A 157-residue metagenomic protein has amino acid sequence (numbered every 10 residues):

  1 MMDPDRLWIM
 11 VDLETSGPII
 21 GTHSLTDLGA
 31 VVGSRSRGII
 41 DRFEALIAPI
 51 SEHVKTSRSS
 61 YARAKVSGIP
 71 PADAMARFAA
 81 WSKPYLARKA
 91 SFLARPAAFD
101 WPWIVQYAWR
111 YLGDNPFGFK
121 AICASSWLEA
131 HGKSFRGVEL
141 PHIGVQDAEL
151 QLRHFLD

Functional and structural regions predicted by a protein language model:
M2-R95: Conserved non-catalytic scaffold segment of RNase H-like nuclease domains
G17-I19, L128, L152: Hydrophobic positions within alpha-helical membrane elements
S91-A97, P102-W103, S134-D157: Acidic, Mg2+-coordinating catalytic module of metal-dependent nucleases/exonucleases that use a two-metal-ion mechanism
A98-F119: Substrate-recognition/cap helix-loop segment adjacent to the acidic, metal-dependent catalytic center of Asp-based
Y107-Y111, A130, D157: Active-site catalytic microenvironments for nucleophilic, acid-base chemistry
N115-F135: Short, flexible loop segments at boundaries between secondary-structure elements
